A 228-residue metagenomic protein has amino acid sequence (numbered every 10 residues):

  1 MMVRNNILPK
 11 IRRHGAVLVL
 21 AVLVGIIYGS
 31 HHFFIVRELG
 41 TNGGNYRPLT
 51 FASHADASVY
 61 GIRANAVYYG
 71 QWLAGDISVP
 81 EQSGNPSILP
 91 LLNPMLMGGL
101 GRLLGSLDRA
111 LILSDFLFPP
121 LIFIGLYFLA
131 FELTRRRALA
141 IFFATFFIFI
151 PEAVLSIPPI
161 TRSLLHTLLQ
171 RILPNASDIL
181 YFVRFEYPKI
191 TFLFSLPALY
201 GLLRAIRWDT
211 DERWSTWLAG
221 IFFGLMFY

Functional and structural regions predicted by a protein language model:
M1-K10, R207-L218: Membrane-interfacial, low-structure loops and terminal tails that flank and connect transmembrane helices in multi-pass
N6-L20: N-terminal membrane topogenic signal
R12-G15, R137-A138, E212-W214: Membrane-interfacial entry segments at the cytosolic side of transmembrane helices
L18-Y28: Hydrophobic membrane-insertion alpha-helices, especially the h-region of bacterial N-terminal signal peptides
Y28-P197, F227-Y228: Active-site lumenal/periplasmic loops and adjacent helix-entry segments of GT-C-fold, multi-pass membrane
I190-S215: Membrane-interface transmembrane helices that cradle and orient dolichyl/undecaprenyl
W214-Y228: Membrane-interface alpha helices of multi-pass inner-membrane proteins
